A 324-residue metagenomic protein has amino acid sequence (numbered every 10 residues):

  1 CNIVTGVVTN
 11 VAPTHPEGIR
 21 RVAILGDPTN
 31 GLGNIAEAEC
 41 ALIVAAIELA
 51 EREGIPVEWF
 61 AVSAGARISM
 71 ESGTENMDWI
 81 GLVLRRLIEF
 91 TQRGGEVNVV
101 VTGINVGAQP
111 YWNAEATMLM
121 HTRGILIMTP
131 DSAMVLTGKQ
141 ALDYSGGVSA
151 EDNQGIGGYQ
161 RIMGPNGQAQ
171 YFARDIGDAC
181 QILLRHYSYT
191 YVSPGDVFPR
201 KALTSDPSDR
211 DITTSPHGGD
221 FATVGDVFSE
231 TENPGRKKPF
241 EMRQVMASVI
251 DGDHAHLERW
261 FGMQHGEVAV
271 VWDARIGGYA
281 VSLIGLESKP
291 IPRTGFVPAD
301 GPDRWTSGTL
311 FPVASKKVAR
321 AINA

Functional and structural regions predicted by a protein language model:
C1, Y111, V135-W272: Amphipathic alpha-helical segments at domain termini/boundaries
C1-G31, L42-A45, E51, N233-A324: Non-catalytic terminal/interface segments that mediate subunit docking, oligomerization, and allosteric communication
C1-N98: Long, structured ligand/cofactor-binding scaffold of large enzymes
N2-A12, I43-A50, S72-M77, L119-I127 (+4 more regions): Phosphate-binding glycine-rich loops and adjacent basic patches that engage nucleotide phosphates, nucleic-acid
P16-G18, E37, A41-V44, P56 (+8 more regions): Short, acidic loop-beta-alpha module within alpha/beta folds
I19-I24, V57-A61, T137, Y159-Q160 (+2 more regions): Short amphipathic alpha-helical segments, especially helix-boundary/capping motifs
E37-A41, M77, N153, G157 (+6 more regions): Conserved structured core elements
A61-F198, A324: Conserved catalytic cores of soluble enzyme domains, especially glycine-rich substrate-binding beta-alpha loops
